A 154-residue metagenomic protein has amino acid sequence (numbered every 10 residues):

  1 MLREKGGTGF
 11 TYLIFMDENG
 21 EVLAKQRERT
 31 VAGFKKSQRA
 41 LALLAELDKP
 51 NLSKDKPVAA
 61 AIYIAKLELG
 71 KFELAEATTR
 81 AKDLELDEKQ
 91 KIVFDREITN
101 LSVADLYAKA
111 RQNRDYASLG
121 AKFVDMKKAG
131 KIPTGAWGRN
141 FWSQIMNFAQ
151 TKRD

Functional and structural regions predicted by a protein language model:
M1: Thiol-based oxidoreductase modules, predominantly thioredoxin-like and allied folds used for disulfide exchange
E4-L47: Non-catalytic, surface beta->alpha helical segment in thiol-disulfide oxidoreductase systems
P50-D154: Oxidative protein folding and maturation machinery
